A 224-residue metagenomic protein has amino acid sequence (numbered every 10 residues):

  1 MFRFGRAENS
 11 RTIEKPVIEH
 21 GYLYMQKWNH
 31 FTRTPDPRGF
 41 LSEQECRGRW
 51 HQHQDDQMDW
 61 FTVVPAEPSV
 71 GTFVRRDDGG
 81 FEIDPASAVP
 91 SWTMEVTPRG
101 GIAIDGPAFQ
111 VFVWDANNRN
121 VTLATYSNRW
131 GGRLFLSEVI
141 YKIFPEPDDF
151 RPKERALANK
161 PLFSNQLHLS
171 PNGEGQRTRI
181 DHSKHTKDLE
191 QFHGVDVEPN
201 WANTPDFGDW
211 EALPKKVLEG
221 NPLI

Functional and structural regions predicted by a protein language model:
F2-F61, S137-I224: Long terminal segments
A7, A66, A86-A88, A103 (+6 more regions): A sequence-composition feature that detects small, non-aromatic residues
R33-P107: N-terminal low-complexity, intrinsically disordered segments
T62-A66, T72-P85, V111-N118, N128 (+2 more regions): Aromatic-rich beta-strand edge motifs centered on tyrosine
A86-W92, N117-T122, E146-P152, N159-F163: A short glycine-rich beta-turn/N-cap micro-motif
P90, P107-V111, V121-L123, L134-V139 (+1 more regions): Short, surface-exposed coil-to-beta transition loops
M94-P107, F112, T122-W130, L167-H168 (+1 more regions): Beta-turn initiation residues at beta-strand->coil junctions
